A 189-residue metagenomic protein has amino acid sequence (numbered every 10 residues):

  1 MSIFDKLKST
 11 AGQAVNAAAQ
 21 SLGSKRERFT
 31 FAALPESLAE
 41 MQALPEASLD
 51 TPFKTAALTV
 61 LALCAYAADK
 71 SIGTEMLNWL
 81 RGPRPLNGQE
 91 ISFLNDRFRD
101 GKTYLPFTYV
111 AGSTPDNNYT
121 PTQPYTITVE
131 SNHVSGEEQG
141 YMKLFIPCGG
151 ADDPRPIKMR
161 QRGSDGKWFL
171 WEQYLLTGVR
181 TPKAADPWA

Functional and structural regions predicted by a protein language model:
S2-R28: Glycine- and small hydrophobic-rich membrane-insertion segments that are intrinsically disordered in solution
F4-A11, A68, Q123-P124, S135: Large, modular interaction/toxin scaffolds in secreted and membrane-associated proteins
K6-K8, K25, K54, K70 (+5 more regions): Context-gated lysine
L7, G112, N117-T122, T181-K183 (+1 more regions): Surface-exposed, polar/charged interaction patches used for macromolecular assembly or partner binding
Q20-A111: Core segments of small alpha/beta cavity-forming domains
L63, L80, Q123-T128, L144-I146 (+2 more regions): Generic hydrophobic secondary-structure signal
S92-G150: Surface-exposed, charged secondary-structure patches
P147-W188: Short beta-strand edge/turn micro-motifs at domain boundaries
